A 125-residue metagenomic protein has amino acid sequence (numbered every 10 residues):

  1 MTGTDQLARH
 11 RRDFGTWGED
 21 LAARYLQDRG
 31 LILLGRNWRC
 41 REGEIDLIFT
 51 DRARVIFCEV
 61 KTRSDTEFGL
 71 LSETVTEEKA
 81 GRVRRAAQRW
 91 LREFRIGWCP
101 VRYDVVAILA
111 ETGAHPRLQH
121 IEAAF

Functional and structural regions predicted by a protein language model:
M1-R36: Acidic-basic catalytic patches of nuclease active cores, encompassing PD-(D/E)XK and other metal-cofactor nuclease
T2-L7, R63-F68, I121-E122: Short glycine/proline- and charge-enriched loop/turn segments that cap or connect secondary-structure elements
L26, I45-L71, V75, V83: Conserved catalytic cores of phosphodiester-cleaving nucleases, focusing on short active-site segments
I32, V55, P100: Hydrophobic "anchor" residues on beta-strands that sit immediately upstream of conserved functional sites
R41-G43: Short acidic/glycine-enriched loop/turn segments that link adjacent beta-strands
E78: Aromatic- and charge-enriched substrate-recognition/interaction segments in catalytic or ligand-/protein-binding
E93-F125: Domain-level recognition of nuclease-like catalytic cores that cleave nucleotide substrates
